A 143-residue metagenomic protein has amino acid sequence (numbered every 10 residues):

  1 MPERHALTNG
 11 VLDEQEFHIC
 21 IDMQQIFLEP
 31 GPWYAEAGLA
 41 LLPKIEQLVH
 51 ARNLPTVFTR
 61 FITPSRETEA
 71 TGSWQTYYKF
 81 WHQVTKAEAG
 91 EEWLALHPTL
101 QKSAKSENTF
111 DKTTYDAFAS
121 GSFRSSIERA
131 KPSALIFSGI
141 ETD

Functional and structural regions predicted by a protein language model:
M1-N108: Active-site acidic carboxylates
A89-T142: Internal catalytic-core helix/loop-beta-alpha segment that presents or stabilizes conserved functional determinants
